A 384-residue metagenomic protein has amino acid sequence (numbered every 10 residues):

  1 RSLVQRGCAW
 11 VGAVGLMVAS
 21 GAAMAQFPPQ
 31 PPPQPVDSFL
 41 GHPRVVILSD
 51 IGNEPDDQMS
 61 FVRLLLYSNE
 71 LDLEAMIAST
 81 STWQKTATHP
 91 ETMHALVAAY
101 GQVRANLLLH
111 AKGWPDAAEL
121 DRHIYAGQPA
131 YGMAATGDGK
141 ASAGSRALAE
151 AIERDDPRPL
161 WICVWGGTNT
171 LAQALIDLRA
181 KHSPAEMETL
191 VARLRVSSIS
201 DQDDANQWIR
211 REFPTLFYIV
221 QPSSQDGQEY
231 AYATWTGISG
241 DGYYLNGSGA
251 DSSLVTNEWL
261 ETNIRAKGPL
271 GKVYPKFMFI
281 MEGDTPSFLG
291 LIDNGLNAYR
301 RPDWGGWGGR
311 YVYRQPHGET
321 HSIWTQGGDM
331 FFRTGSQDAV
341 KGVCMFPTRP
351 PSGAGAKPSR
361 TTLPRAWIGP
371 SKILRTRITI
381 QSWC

Functional and structural regions predicted by a protein language model:
R1-Q5: N-terminal secretory signal peptides that target proteins for export/translocation
R6-A9, M330-F332: Hydrophobic transmembrane signal anchors and adjacent membrane-proximal interface regions, especially in viral
C8-A22: Bacterial N-terminal signal peptides
Q26-C384: N-terminal acidic, glycine/proline-rich low-complexity segments
